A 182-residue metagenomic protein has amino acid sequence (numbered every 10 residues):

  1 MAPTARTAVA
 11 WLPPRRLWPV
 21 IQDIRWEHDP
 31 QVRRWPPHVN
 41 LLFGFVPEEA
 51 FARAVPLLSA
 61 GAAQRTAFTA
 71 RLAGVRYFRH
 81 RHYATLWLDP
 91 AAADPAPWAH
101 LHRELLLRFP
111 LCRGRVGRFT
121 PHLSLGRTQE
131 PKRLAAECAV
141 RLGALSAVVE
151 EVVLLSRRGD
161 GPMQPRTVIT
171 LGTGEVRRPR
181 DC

Functional and structural regions predicted by a protein language model:
M1-C182: Histidine-dependent nucleotide/RNA phosphoesterase domain, centered on the 2H-phosphoesterase fold with its duplicated
